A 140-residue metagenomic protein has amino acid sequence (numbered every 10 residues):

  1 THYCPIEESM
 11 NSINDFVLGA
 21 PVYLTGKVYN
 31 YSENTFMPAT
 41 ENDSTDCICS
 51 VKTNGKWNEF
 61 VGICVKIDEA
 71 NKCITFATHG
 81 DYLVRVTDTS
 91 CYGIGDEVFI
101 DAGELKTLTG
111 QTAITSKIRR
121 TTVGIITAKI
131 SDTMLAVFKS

Functional and structural regions predicted by a protein language model:
T1-S140: Extracellular receptor-binding modules and their adjoining Ser/Thr/Gly/Asp/Asn-rich linkers
